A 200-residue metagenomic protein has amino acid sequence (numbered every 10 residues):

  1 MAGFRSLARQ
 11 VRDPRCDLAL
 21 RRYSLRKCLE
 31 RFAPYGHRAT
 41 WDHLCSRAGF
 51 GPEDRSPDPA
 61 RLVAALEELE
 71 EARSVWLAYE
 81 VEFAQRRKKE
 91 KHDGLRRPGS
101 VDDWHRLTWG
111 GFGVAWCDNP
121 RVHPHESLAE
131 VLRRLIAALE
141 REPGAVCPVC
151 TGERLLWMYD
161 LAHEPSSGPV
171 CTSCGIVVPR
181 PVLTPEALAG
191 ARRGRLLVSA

Functional and structural regions predicted by a protein language model:
M1-F32, L128-L132: Short terminal alpha-helical segments
R12-L20, Y35-A39, P52-S56, V114-H123: Charged, low-complexity interaction regions
P57-I136: Amphipathic alpha-helical binding modules
E142-G144, G168: Residues immediately within or flanking Cys/His clusters that coordinate Zn2+ in small zinc-binding modules
C147-C150, C171-C174: Short cysteine-rich clusters marking metal-coordination/redox-active sites
G152-L156, P179: Short functional micro-motifs and their immediate structural scaffolds
M158-G168: Short linker/helix segments within small regulatory modules
G175-A191: Short metal-binding segments enriched for Cys and/or His
